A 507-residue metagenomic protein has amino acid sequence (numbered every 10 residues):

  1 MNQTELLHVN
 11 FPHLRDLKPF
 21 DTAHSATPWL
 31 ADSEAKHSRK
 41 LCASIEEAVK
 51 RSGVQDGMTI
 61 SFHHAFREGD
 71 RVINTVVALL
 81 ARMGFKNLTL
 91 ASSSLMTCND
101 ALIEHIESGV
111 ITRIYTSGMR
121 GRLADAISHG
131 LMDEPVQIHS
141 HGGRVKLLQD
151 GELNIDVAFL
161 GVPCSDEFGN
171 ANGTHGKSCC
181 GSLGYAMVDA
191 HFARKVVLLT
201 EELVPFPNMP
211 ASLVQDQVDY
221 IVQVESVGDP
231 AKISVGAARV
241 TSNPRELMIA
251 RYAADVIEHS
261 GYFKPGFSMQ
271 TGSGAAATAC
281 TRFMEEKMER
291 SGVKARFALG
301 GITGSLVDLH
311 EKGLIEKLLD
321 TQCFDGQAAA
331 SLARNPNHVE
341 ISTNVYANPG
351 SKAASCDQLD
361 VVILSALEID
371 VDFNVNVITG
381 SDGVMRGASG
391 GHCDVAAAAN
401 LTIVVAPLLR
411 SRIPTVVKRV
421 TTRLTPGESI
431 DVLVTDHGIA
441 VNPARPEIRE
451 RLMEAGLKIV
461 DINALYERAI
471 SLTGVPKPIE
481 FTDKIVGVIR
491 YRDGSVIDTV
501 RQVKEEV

Functional and structural regions predicted by a protein language model:
M1-V507: Conserved alpha/beta enzyme-core scaffold
